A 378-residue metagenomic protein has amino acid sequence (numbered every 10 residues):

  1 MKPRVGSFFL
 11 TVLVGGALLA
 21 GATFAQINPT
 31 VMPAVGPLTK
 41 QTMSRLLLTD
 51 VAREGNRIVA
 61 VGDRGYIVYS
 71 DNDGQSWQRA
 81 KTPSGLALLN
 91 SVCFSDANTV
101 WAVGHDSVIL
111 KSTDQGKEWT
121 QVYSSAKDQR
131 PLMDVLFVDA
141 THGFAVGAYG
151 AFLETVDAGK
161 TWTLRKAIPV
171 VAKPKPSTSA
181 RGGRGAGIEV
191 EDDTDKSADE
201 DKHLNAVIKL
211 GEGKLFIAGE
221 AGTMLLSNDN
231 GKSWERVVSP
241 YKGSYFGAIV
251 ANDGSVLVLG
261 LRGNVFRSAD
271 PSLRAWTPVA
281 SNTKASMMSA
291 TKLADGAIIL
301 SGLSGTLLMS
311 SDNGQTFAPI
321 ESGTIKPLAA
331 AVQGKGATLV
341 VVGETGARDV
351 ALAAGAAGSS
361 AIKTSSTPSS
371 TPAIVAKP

Functional and structural regions predicted by a protein language model:
M1-V12: Bacterial N-terminal signal peptides that target proteins for export
L10-A20: Bacterial N-terminal signal peptides
G21-P378: Residue-level hotspots at or immediately adjacent to binding/recognition sites across diverse folds
